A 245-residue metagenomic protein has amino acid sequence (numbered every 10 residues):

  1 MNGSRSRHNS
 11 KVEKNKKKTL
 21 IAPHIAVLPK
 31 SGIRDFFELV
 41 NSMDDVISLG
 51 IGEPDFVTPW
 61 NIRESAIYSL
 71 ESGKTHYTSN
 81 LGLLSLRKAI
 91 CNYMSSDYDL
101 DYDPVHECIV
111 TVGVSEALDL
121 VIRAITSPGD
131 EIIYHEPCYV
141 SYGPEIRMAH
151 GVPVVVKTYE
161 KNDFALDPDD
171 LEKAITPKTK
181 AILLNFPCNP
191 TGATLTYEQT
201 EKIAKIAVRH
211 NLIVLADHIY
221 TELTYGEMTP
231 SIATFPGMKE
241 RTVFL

Functional and structural regions predicted by a protein language model:
K14-K17, A22-G113, L120: N-terminal small-domain helix-loop-helix segment of the aminotransferase-like
F36, L49, A66, I90 (+7 more regions): Generic structural signal for small/hydrophobic residues in well-ordered secondary structure, especially within
M43, A149, R209-H210: Helix C-cap/helix->beta junction micro-motif
D101-C108, P128-E131, K178, K239-T242: Short acidic capping loops at alpha-helix termini that bridge into adjacent secondary structure
A124-I146: Conserved PLP-anchoring active-site segment centered on the Schiff-base-forming lysine
M148-V154: A short helix-loop-beta submotif of the ANL/AMP-binding
V154, T158-T229: Active-site phosphate-binding strand-loop segment of PLP-dependent enzymes
H210, E227-L245: Conserved active-site segment immediately N-terminal to the catalytic lysine that forms the internal aldimine
